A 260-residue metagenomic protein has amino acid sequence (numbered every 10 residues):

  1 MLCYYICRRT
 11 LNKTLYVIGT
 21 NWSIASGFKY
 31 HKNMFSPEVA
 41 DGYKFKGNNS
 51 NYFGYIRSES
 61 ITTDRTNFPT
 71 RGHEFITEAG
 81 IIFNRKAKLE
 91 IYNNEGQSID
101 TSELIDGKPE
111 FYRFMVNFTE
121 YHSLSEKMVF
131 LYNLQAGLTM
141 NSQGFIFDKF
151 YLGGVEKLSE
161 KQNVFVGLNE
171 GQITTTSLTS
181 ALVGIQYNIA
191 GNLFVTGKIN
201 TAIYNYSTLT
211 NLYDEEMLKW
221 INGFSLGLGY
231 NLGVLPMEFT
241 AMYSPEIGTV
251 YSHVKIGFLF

Functional and structural regions predicted by a protein language model:
M1, E38-F45, T63, Q97-D106 (+3 more regions): Extracellular loop and loop/strand-boundary signature of outer-membrane beta-barrel proteins
M1, I24-K32, H73-F83, Y132-L138 (+4 more regions): Transmembrane beta-barrel strands of outer-membrane/channel proteins
M1, M34-Y43, P69-T70, A87-N94 (+3 more regions): Outer-membrane beta-barrel translocator domains and adjoining extracellular loop/strand segments of Gram-negative
M1-N67, K157-S159, Q172-T179, V195-G197 (+1 more regions): Gram-negative/organellar outer-membrane beta-barrel architecture
T10-Y16, G54-S58, V116-H122, Y151-K157 (+4 more regions): Feature captures outer-membrane beta-barrel proteins of Gram-negative bacteria and organelles
G19-N21, T70-G72, S125-V129, A190-F194 (+1 more regions): Strand-connecting loop/turn motifs
H31-K44, L89-D100, E156-V166, N205-L209 (+1 more regions): Flexible, solvent-exposed coil segments and beta strand-coil junctions, predominantly the extracellular/periplasmic
G54-I189: C-terminal outer-membrane beta-barrel translocator/porin domains of Gram-negative envelope proteins and their
